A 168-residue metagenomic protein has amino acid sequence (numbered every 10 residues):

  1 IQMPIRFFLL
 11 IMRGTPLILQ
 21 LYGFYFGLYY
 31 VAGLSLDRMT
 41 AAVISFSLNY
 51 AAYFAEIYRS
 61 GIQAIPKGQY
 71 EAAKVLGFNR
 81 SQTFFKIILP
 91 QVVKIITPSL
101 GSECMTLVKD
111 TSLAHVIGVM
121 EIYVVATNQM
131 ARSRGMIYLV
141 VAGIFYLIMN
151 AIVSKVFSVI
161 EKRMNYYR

Functional and structural regions predicted by a protein language model:
I1-R168: Transmembrane alpha-helices and adjacent helix-loop boundaries
